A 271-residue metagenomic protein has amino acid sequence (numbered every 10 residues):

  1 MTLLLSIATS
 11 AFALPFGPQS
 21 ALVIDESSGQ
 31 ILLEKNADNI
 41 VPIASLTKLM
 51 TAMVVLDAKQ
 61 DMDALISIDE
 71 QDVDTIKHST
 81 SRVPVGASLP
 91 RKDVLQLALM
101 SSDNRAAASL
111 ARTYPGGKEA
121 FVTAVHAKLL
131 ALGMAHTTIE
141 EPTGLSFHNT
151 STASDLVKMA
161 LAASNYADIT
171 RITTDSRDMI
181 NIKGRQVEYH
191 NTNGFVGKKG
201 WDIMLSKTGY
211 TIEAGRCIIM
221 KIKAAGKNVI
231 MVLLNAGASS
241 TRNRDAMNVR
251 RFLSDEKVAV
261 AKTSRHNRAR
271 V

Functional and structural regions predicted by a protein language model:
M1-S10: Bacterial N-terminal signal peptides
A11-S154, K158-A167: Active-site-adjacent loops and short helices of periplasmic peptidoglycan-processing enzymes
P15-Q19, R91-K92, G116-V271: Penicillin-recognizing serine hydrolase domain
